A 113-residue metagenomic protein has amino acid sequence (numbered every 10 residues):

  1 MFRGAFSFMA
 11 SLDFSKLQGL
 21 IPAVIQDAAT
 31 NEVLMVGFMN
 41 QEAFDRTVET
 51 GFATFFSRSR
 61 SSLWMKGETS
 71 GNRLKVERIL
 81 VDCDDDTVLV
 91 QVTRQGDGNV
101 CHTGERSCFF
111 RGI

Functional and structural regions predicted by a protein language model:
F6-L20, I25-L34, M39-I113: C-terminal binding/interaction regions
